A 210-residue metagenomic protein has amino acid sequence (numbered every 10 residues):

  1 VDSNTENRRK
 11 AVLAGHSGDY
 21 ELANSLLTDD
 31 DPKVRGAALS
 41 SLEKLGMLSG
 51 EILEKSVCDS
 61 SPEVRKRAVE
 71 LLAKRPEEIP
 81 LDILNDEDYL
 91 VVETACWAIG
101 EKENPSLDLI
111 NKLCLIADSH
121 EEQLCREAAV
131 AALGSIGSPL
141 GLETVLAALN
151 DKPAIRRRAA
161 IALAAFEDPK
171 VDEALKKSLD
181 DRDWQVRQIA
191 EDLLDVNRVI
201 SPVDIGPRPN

Functional and structural regions predicted by a protein language model:
V1-S41: N-terminal segments that cap or nucleate solenoid repeat domains
S3-N4, D30-D31, S60-S61, E87-Y89 (+3 more regions): Short inter-helical turns and helix N-cap capping residues of alpha-solenoid HEAT/ARM repeat scaffolds
A11, A38, A68, A95 (+3 more regions): Conserved hydrophobic register position within alpha-solenoid helical repeats
H16-T28, G46-C58, K74-N85, N104-S119 (+3 more regions): Amphipathic alpha-helical scaffolding segments comprising HEAT/armadillo-like alpha-solenoid repeats
N85-N104: Hydrophobic, well-structured mid-protein blocks that either form specific transmembrane helices
Q123-G134, L140: Solenoidal tandem-repeat scaffolds enriched in leucines and small polar residues
